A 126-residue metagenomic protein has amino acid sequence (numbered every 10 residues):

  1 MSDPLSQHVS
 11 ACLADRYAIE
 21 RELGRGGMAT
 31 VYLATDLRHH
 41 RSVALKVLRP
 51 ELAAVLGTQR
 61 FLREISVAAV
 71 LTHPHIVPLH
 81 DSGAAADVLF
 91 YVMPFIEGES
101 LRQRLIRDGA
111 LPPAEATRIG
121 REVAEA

Functional and structural regions predicted by a protein language model:
M1-A126: Conserved ATP-binding/catalytic core of the eukaryotic-like protein kinase fold, especially serine/threonine kinases
